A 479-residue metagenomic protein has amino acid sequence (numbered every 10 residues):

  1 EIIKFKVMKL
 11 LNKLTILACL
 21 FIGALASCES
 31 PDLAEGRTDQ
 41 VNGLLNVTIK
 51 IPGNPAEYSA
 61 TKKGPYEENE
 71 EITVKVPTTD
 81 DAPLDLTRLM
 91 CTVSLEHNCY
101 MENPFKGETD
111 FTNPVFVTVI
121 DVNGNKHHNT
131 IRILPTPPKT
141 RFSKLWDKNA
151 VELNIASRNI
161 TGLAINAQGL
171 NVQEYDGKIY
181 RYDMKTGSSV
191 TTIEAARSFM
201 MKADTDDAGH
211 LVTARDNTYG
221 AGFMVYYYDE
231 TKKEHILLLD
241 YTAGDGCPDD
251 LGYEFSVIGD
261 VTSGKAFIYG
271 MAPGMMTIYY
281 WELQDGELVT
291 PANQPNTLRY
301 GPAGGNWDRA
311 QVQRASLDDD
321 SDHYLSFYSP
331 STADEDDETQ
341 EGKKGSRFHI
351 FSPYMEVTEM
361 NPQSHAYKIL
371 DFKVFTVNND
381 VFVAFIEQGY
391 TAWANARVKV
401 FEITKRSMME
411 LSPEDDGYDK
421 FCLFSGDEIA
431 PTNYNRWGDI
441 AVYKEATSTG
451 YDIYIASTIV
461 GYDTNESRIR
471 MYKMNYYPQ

Functional and structural regions predicted by a protein language model:
A24-S27: C-terminal motif of bacterial Sec signal peptides marking the signal peptidase cleavage site
E29-N159, D427-P431, Y476-Q479: Beta-rich interaction/scaffold domains
T140-L153, R181, S188-S198, Y227-G246 (+3 more regions): Beta-propeller fold detector
L153-A164, A195-H210, A214, D240-D260 (+3 more regions): Repeated scaffold domains used in trafficking and secretory/extracellular systems, primarily beta-propellers
I165-A195: Beta-propeller domains
G177-Y182, T218-Y227, K265-Y269, P273-D285 (+4 more regions): Structural motif
S364-D427: Loop/turn-rich, solvent-exposed surfaces of beta-rich toroidal or solenoidal domains
T432-Q479: Blade-level signature of beta-propeller repeat domains, shared across WD40, Kelch, NHL, RCC1 and BNR/Asp-box propellers
